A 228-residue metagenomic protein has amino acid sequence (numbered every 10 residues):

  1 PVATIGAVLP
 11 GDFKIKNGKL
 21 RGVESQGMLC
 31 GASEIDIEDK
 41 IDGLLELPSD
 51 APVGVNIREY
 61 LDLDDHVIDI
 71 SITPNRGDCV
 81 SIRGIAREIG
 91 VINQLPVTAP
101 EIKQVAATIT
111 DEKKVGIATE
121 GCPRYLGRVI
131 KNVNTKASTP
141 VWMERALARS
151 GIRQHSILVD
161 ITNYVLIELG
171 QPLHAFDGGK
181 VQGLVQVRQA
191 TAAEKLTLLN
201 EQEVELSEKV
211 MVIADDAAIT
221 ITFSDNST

Functional and structural regions predicted by a protein language model:
P1-T228: RNA/tRNA-interacting regions in translation and RNA-turnover enzymes
